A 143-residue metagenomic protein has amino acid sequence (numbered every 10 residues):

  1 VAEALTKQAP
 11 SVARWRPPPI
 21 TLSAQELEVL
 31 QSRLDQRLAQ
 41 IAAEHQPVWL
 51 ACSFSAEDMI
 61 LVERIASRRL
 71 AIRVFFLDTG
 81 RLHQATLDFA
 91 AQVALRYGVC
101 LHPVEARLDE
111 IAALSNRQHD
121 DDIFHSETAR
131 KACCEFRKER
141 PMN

Functional and structural regions predicted by a protein language model:
A2-N143: ATP-dependent adenylation/nucleotidyltransferase module used to activate substrates
